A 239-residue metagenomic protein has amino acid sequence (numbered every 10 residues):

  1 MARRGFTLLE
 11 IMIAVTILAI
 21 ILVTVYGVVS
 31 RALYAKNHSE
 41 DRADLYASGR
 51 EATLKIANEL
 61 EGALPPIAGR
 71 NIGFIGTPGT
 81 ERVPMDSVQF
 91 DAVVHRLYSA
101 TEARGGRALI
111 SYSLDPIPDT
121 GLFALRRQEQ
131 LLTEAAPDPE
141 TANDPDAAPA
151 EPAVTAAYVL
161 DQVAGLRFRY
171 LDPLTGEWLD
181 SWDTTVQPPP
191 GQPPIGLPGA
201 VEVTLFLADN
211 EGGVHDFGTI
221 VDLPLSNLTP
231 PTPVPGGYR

Functional and structural regions predicted by a protein language model:
A2, Y46-R50, A153, A157-L160 (+1 more regions): Short, solvent-exposed loop/helix junctions and linker helices that flank or host conserved functional motifs
A2-V29: N-terminal single-pass transmembrane signal-anchor helix
T24-A148: Extracytoplasmic beta-strand-rich oligomerization domains located immediately C-terminal to a leader/signal peptide
V83-M85, T120, V154, V163 (+1 more regions): Sequence-level motif detector for i,i+2 pairs with an aromatic at +2
A103-L109, P152-A156, G213-G218: Short, mixed charged/polar active-site loops that provide acid/base catalysis or chelate metal/phosphate cofactors
Q130-T155, P190, P231-R239: Intrinsically disordered, low-complexity segments enriched in small/polar residues
A157-R239: Short linear sequence signals and composition-biased patches located at protein termini or domain-edge surfaces
